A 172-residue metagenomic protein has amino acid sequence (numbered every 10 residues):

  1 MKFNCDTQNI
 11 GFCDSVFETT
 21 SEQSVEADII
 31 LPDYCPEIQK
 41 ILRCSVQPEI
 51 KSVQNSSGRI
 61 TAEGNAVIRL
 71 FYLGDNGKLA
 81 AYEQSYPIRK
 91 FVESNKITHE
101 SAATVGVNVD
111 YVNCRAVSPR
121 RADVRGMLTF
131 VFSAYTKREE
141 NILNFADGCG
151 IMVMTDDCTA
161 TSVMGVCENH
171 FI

Functional and structural regions predicted by a protein language model:
M1-I172: Viral structural modules
